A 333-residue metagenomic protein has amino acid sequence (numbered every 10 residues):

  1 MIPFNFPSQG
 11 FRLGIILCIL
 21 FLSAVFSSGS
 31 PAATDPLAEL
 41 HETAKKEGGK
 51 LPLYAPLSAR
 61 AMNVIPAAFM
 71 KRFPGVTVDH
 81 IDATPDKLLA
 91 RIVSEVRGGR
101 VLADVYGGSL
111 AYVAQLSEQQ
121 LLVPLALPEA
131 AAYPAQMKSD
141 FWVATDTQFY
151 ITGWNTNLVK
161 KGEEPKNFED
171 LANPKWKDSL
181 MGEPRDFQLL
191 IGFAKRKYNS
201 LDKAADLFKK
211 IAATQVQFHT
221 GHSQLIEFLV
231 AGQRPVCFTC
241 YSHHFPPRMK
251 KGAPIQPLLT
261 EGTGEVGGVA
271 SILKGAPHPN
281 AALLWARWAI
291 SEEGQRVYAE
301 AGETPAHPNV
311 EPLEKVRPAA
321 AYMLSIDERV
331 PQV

Functional and structural regions predicted by a protein language model:
G14-V25: Bacterial N-terminal signal peptides
A38, P52-A67, V78-V96, R100-Q233: Extracytoplasmic ligand-binding site segments that recognize negatively charged/polar headgroups
I65, K203, L207, G268 (+2 more regions): Short amphipathic alpha-helical coupling segments at ligand-binding clamshell hinges and other catalytic/signaling
A111-Q115, P235-I255: A ligand-binding cleft/hinge motif common to bilobed small-molecule-binding domains
A132-A135, T147-I151, L207-A212, V216-H219 (+2 more regions): Periplasmic-binding protein-like
I151-L158, G192-K197, V266-H278, V297-Y298: A bilobed periplasmic-binding-protein/Venus flytrap-type ligand-binding module shared by bacterial periplasmic
W176-D186, A289-P312: Periplasmic-binding protein-like
E311-V333: Extracellular/periplasmic bilobal clamshell ligand-binding domains
